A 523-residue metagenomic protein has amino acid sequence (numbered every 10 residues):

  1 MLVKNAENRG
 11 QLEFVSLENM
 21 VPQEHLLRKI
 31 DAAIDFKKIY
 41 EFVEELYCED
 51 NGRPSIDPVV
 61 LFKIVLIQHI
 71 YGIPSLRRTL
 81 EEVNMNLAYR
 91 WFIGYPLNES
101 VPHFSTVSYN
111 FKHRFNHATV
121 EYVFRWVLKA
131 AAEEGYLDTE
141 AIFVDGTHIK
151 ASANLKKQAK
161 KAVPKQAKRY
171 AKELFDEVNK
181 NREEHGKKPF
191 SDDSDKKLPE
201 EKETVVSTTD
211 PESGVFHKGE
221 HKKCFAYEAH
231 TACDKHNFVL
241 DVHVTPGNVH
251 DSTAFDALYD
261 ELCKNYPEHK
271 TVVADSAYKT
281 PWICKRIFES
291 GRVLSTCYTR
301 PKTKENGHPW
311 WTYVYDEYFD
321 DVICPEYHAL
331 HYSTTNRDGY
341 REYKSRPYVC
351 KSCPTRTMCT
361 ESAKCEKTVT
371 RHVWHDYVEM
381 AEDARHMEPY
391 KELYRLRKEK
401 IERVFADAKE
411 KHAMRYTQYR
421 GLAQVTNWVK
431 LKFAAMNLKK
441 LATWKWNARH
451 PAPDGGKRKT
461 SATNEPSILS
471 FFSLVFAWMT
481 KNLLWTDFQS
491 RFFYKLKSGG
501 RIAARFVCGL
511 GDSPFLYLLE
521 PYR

Functional and structural regions predicted by a protein language model:
M1-R28: Hydrophobic alpha-helical membrane-insertion signals
V3, G72-M85, P96-R523: Anion-binding and metal-coordination hotspots
G10, Q23, F36, D57 (+3 more regions): Generic alpha-helical segment signature
E18-V21, R53, H221: Short secondary-structure boundary/capping segments within folded domains
Q23-L66, Y71-G72: Basic, short loop/linker segments at the boundary and entry of helix-turn-helix/winged-helix-like folds
R90-G94: Short arginine-rich
